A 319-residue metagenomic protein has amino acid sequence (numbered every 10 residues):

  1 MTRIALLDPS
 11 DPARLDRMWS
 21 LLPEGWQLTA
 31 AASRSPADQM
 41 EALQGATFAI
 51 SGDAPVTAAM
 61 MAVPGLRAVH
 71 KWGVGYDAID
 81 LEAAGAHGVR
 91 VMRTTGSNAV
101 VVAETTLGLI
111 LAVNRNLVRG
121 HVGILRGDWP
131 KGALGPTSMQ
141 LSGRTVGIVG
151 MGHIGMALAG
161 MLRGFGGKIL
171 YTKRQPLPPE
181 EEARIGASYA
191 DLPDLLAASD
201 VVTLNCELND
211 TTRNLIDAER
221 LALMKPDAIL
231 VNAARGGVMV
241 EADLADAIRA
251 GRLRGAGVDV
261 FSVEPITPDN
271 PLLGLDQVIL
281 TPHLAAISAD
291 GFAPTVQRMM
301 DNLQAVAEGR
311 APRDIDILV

Functional and structural regions predicted by a protein language model:
M1-M92, D217: An N-terminal-biased, well-structured beta-alpha scaffold segment characteristic of Rossmann-like dinucleotide-binding
S35-Q39, P55-A59, D191-D194, I216-E219 (+2 more regions): Short acidic active-site motifs
Q44-G45, G65, A197-A198, L223-P226 (+1 more regions): Alpha-helix C-terminal capping/helix-to-coil transition sites in glycosyltransferase folds
A54, V74, D200, C206-L208 (+1 more regions): Short glycine-/small-residue-rich Rossmann-like dinucleotide-binding loops
G75-A78, R93, S97, V101 (+1 more regions): Residue-level detector of alpha-helix initiation sites
H87, T95-T145, A157-G160, G164 (+3 more regions): Phosphate-binding beta-alpha-beta segment of Rossmann-like dinucleotide-binding domains, i.e., the NAD(P)
L134-P226: Rossmann-like dinucleotide/phosphate-binding beta-alpha-beta segment
R213, D227-V319: Rossmann-like dinucleotide-binding domain for NAD(H)/NADP(H)
